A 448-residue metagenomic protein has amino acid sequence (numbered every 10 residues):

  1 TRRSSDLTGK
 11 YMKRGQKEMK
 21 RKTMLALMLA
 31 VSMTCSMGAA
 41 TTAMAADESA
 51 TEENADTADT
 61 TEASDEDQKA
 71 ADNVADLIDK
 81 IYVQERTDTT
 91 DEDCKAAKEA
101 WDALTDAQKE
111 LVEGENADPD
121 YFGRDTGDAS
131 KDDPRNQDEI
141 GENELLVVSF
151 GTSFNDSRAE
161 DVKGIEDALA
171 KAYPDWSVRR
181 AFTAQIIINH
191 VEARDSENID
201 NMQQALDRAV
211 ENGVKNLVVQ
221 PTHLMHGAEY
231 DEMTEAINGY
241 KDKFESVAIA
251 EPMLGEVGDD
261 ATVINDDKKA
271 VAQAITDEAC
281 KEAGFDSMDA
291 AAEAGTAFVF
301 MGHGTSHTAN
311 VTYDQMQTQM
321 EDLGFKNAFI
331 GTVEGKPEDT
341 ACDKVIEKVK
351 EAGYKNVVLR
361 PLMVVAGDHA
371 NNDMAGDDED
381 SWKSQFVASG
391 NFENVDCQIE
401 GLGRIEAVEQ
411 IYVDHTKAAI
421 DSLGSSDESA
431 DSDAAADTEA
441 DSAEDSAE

Functional and structural regions predicted by a protein language model:
T1-S4: Short, small-residue-biased leader/transition segments that mark boundaries at the very start of proteins
G9-M28: Bacterial Sec-dependent N-terminal signal peptides
M28-S36: Bacterial N-terminal signal peptides
C35-E53: Sec-dependent signal peptide cleavage junction
D47-D65, Y121, E428-E448: Ser/Thr/Gly/Pro-rich low-complexity, disordered linker/stalk segments of secreted and cell-surface proteins
D59-T126: Beta-rich interaction/scaffold domains
E62-K69, D118-V358, M363-D431: Extended amphipathic ligand-handling, pore-lining, and cofactor/metal-binding catalytic surfaces
